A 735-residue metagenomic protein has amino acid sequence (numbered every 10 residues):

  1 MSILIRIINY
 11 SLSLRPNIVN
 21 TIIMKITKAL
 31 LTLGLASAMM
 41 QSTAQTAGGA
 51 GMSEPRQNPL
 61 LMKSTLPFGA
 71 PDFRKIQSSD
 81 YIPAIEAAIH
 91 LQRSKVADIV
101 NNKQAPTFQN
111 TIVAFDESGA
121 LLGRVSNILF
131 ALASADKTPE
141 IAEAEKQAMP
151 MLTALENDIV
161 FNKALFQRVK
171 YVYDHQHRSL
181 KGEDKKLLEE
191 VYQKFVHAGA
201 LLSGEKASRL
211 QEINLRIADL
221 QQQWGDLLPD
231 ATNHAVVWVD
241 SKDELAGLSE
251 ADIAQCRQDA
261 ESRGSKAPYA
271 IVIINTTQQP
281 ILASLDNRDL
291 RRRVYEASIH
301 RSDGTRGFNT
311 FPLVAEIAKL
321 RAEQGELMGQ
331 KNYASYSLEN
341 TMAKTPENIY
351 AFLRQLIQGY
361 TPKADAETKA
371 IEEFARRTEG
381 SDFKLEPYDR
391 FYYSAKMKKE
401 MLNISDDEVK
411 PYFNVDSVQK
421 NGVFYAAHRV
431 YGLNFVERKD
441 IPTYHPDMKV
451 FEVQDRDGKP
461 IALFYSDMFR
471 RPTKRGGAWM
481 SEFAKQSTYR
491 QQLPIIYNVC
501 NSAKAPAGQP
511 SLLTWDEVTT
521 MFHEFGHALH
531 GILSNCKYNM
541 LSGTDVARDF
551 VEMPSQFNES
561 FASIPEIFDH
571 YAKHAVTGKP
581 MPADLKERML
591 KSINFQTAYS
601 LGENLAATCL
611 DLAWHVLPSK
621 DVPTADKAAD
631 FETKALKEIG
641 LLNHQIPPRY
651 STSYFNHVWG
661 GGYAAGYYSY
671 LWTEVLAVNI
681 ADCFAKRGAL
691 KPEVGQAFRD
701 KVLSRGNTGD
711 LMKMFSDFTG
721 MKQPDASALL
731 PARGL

Functional and structural regions predicted by a protein language model:
M1-A50: Bacterial Sec-dependent N-terminal signal peptides
M39, H90, S94, D98-A105 (+22 more regions): Intrinsically disordered or highly flexible coil/loop and linker segments, enriched in small and charged/polar residues
T46, G51-C256, F684: N-terminal helix-rich structural modules
M52-K75, D80, A87, P268-A270 (+10 more regions): C-terminal, non-catalytic "cap/extension" segments appended to globular domains
T65-D80, L129-A148, Y171-E212, V272-P312 (+6 more regions): Short His/Asp/Glu-rich catalytic/ion-coordination signatures at enzyme active sites or charged loops
L121-A131, Q193, E296, R390-K398 (+2 more regions): Short, hydrophobic/amphipathic alpha-helical patches that form generic packing surfaces within helical domains
L187, D219, D226, A231-I271 (+6 more regions): Active-site-proximal, well-structured secondary-structure segments within enzyme catalytic domains
A505-M521: Short pre-active-site segment immediately N-terminal to the catalytic Zn-binding motif
